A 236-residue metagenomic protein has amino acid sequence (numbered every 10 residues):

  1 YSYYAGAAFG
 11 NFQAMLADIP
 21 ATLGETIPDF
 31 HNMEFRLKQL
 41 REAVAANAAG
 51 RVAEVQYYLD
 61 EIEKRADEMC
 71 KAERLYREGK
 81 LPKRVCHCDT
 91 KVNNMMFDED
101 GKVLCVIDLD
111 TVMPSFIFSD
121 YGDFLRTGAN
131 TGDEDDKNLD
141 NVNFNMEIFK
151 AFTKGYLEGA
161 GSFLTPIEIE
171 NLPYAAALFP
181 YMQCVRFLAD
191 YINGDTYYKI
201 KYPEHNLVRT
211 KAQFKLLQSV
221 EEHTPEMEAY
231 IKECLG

Functional and structural regions predicted by a protein language model:
Y1-N11, A17-H87, V92-D100, T196-K201 (+3 more regions): ATP-dependent phospho-/nucleotidyl transfer catalytic cores
Y3-A7, E147, E170, F179: A generic "alpha-helical surface" signal
N93-D133: Catalytic activation segment of kinase domains across protein kinase-like and atypical kinase folds
M113, A175-F179: Transmembrane helix-bundle signature of multi-pass membrane transporters/permeases
F118-S162, L178-Y197: Active-site activation/catalytic loop segments of kinase-like enzymes and analogous catalytic loops in related
L164-A176: All-alpha amphipathic helical-bundle segments outside canonical DNA-binding/catalytic cores that form hydrophobic
K211-A229: Amphipathic, Lys/Arg-enriched alpha-helical patches that create a basic surface for binding polyanionic ligands
